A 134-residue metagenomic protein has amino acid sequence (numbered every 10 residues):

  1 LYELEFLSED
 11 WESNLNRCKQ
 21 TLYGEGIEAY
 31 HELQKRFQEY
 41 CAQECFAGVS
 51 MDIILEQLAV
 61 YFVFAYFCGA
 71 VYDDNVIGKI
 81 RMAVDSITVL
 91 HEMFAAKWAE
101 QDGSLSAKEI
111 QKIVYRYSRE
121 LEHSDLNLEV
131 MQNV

Functional and structural regions predicted by a protein language model:
L1-V134: Hydrophobic, aromatic-lined core segments that form the binding pocket/scaffold for planar heteroaromatic ligands
